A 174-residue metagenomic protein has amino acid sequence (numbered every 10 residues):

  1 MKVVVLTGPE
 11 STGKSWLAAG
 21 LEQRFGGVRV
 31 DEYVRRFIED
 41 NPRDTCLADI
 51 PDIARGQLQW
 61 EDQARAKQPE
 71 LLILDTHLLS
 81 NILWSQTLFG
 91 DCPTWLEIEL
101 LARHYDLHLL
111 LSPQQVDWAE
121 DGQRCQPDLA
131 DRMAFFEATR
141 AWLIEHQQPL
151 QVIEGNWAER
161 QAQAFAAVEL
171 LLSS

Functional and structural regions predicted by a protein language model:
M1-V3, P69: Pre-Walker A (Motif I) flank of P-loop NTPase domains
L6: Hydrophobic anchor at the beta1->P-loop junction of P-loop NTPases
E10: The conserved Walker
K14: Conserved lysine of the Walker
A19-D62, A164: Conserved substrate/cofactor phosphate-moiety recognition/catalytic segment in nucleotide-dependent phosphotransferases
R43-G90: Conserved nucleotide-sensing/catalytic segment adjacent to the nucleotide-binding pocket in NTP-handling enzymes
F89-E159, L172: A glycine- and Lys/Arg-enriched "phosphate-lid" helix/loop adjacent to the NTP-binding pocket of small-molecule kinases
